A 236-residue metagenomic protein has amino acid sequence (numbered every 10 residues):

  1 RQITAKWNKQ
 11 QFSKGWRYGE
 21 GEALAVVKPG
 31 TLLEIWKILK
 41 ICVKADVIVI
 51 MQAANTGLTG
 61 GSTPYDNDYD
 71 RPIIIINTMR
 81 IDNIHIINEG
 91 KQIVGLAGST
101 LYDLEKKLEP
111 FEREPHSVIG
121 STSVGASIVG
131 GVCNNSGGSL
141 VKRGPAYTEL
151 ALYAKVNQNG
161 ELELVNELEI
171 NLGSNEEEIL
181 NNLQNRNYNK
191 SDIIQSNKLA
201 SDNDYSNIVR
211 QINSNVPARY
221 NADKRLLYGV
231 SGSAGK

Functional and structural regions predicted by a protein language model:
R1-K44, T56-V94, K236: N-terminal flexible segment immediately upstream of the FAD-binding catalytic core in FAD-dependent oxidoreductases
A23, P29, I48-M51, S117-G120: Proline-rich low-complexity regions
M51-N55, S62, T78, A97 (+2 more regions): Glycine-rich, histidine-containing beta strand-loop boundary motifs that form or position
H85-I87, A97, L101-Y102, K106-K236: FAD-binding subdomain of flavoenzyme oxidoreductases
